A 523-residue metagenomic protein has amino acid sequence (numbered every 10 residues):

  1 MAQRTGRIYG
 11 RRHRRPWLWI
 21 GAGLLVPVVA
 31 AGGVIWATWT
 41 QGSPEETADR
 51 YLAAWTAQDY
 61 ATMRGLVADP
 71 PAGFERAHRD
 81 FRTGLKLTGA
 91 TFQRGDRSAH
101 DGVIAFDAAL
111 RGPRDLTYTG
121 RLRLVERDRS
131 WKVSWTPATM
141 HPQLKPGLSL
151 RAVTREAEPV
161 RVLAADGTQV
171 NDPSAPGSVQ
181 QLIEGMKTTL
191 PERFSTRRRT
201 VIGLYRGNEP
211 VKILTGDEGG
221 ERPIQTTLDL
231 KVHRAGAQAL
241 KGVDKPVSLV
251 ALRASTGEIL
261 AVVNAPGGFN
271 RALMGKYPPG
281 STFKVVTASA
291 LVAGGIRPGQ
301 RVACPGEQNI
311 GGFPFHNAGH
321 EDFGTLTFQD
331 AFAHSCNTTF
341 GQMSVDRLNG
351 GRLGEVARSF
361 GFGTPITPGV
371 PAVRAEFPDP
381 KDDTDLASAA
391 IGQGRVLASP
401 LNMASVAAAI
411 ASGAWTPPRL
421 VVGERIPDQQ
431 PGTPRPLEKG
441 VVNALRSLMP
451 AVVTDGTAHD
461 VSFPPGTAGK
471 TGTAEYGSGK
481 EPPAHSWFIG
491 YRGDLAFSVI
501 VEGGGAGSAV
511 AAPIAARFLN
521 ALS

Functional and structural regions predicted by a protein language model:
M1-W17, L25-V28: Terminal targeting segments of Actinobacterial cell-envelope proteins
W17-V26, A30-W55, Y60, W415 (+1 more regions): C-terminal region of N-terminal signal peptides and the immediate post-cleavage residues of exported proteins
L18, T83-S248, T256, H485: Extracytoplasmic/periplasmic proteins that interact with beta-lactams or build/remodel peptidoglycan
W39-E46, R50, W55-V103: Short solvent-exposed beta->alpha transition segments
E45-A53, A61, G65, T168 (+15 more regions): Solvent-exposed, polar/charged alpha-helical surfaces in well-ordered, non-transmembrane soluble domains, broadly
P159, M274-F283: Gly/Ser-rich catalytic serine loop of serine hydrolases
V247-G275, A290, G294-G507: Beta-lactam-recognizing serine transpeptidase/beta-lactamase-like catalytic domain environment
S281, V285-A288, E307: Acidic, glycine-rich loop-and-beta core segments that form the ion-binding/anion-interacting portion of active sites
